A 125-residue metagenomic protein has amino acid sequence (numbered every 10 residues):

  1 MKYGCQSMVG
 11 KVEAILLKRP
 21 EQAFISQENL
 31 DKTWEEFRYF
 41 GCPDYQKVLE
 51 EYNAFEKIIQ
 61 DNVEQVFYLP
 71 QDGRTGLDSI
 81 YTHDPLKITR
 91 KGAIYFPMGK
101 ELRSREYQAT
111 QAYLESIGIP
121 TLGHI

Functional and structural regions predicted by a protein language model:
M1-I125: The feature marks the mature, well-folded catalytic cores of soluble enzymes
